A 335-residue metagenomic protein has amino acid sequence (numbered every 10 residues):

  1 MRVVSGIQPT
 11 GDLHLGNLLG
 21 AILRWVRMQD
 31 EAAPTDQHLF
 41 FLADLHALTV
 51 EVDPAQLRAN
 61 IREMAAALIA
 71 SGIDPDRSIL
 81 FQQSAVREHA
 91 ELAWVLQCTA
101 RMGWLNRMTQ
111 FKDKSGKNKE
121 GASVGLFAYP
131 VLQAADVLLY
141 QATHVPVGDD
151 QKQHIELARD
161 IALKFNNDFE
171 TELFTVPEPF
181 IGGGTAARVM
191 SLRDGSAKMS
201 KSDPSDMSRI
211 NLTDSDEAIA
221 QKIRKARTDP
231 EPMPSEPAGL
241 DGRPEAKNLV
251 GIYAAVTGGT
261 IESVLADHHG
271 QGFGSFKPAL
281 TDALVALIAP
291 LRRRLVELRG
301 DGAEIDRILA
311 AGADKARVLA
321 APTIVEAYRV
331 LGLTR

Functional and structural regions predicted by a protein language model:
R2-A135, A283, V296: N-terminal Rossmann-like or analogous alpha/beta NTP/dinucleotide-binding catalytic cores that position adenine
T10, A142, S205-M207: Short, solvent-exposed beta-strand edge segments and adjacent coil->beta transition regions
L15, Q153, R159-R335: Conserved nucleotide- and phosphate/pyrophosphate-binding catalytic cores in adenylate/nucleotidyl-handling enzymes
N60, E88, Q153-H154, E245: An acidic site on a long C-lobe helix of protein kinase domains
A65, G72, A100-G103, A142 (+2 more regions): A generic secondary-structure signal for well-formed alpha-helical elements
M102-N106, L139-P146, A254-V264, R292: Short helix-capping/linker segments at secondary-structure and domain boundaries
G116-F165, F169, S191: Internal, conserved structured core segments that host functional sites
